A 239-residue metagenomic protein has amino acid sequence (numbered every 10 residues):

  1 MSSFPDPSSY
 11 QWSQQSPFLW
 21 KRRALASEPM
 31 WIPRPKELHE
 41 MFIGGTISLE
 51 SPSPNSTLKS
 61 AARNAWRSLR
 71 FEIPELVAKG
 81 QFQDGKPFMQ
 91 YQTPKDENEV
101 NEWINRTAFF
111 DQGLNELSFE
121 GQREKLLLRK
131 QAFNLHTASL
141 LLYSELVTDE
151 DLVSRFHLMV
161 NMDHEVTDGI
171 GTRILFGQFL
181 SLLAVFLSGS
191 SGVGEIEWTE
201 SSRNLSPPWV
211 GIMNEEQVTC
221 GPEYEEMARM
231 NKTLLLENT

Functional and structural regions predicted by a protein language model:
M1-V210: Non-catalytic N-terminal regions of enzymes
P222-T239: Flexible, P/S/T/G-rich "lid" or insertion loops adjacent to the active sites of thioester-utilizing
